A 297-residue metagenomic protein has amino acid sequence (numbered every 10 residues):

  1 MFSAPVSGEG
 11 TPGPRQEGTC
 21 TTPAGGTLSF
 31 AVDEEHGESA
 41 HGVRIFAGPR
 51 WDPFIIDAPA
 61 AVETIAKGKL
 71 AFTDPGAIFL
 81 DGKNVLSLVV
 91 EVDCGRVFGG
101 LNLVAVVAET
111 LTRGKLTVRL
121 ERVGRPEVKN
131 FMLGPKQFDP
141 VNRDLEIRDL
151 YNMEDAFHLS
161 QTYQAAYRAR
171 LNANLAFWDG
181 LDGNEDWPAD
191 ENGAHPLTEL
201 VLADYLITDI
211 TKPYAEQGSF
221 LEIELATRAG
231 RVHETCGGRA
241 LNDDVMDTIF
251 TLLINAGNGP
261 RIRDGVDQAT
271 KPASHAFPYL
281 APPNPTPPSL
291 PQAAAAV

Functional and structural regions predicted by a protein language model:
M1-V297: Surface-exposed extracytoplasmic segments
